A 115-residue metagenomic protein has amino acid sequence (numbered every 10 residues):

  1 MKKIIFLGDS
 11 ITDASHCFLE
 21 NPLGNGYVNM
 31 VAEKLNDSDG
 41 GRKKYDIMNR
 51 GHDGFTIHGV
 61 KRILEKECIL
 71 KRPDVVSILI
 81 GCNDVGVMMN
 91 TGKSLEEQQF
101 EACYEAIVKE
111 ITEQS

Functional and structural regions predicted by a protein language model:
M1-D53, H58, L64-R72: Serine-esterase "nucleophile elbow" of acetyl-processing enzymes
E33-K43, K61-S115: Alpha-helical cap/lid subdomain in secreted, periplasmic, or secretory-pathway luminal O-acyl-processing enzymes
